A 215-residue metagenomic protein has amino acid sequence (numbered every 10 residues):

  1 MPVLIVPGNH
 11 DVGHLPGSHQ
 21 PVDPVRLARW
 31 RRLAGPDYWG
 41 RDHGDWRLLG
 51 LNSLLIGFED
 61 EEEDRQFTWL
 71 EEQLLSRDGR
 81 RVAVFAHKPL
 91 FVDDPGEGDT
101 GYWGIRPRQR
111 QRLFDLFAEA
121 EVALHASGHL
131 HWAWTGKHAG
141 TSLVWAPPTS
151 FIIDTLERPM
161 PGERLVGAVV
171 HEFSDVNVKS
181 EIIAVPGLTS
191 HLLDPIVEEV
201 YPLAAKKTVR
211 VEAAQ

Functional and structural regions predicted by a protein language model:
M1-R77, R81, P107-L124, H138-F151 (+1 more regions): Extended active-site neighborhood of metal-dependent phosphoesterases/phosphodiesterases
P7-G8, H129, P202-L203: Intrinsically disordered, low-complexity peptide-like regions
D11, L90, W132: Short active-site segment of divalent metal-dependent hydrolases/proteases that encodes the spacing between
N52-L54, F85-P89, G128-L130, I183-A184: Short, well-ordered beta-to-alpha junction loops that form the rim of enzyme active sites and present histidine/acidic
F58, V92-P95, W134-G136, I153: Short acidic/glycine-rich loop or secondary-structure boundary segments that cap or lie
R77-D94: Short acidic, glycine-rich surface-loop motifs adjacent to enzyme active sites
G98-W103: Short glycine-enriched, charge-decorated loop/helix-capping segments at active-site entrances that position
L116, A133-Q215: Binuclear metal-dependent phosphoesterase catalytic core
